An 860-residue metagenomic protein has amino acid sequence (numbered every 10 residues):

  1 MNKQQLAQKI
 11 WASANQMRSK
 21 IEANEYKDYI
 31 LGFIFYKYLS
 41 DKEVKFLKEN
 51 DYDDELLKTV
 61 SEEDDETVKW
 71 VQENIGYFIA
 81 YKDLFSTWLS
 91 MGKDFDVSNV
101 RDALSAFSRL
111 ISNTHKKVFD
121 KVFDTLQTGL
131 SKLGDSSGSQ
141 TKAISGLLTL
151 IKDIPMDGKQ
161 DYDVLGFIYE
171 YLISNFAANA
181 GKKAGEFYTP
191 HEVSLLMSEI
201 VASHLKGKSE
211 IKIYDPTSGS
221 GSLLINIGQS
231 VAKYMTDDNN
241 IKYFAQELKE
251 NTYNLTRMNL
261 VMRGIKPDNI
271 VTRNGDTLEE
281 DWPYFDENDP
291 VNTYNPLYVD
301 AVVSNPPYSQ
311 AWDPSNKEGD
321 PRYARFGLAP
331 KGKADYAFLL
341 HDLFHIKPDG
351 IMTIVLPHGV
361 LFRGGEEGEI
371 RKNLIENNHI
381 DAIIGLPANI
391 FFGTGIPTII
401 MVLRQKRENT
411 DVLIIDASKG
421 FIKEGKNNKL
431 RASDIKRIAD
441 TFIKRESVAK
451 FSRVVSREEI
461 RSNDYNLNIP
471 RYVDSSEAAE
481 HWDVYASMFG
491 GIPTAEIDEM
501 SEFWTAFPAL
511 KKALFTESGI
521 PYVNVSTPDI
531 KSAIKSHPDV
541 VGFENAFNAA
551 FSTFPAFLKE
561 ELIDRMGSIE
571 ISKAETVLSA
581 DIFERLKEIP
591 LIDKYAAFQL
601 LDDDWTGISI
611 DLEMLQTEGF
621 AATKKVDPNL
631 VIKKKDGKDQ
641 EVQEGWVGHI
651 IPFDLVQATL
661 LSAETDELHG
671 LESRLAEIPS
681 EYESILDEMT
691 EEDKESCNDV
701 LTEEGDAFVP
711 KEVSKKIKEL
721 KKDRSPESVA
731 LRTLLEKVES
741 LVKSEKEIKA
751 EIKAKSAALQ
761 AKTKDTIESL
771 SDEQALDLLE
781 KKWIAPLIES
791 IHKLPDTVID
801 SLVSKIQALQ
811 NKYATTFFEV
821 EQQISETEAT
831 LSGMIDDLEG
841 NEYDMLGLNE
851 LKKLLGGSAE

Functional and structural regions predicted by a protein language model:
M1-V201, V271-T277, G385-A388, V412 (+4 more regions): Non-catalytic, mostly N-terminal accessory regions of nucleic-acid modification and defense proteins
K9, Q16, E22-Y38, P330-L403 (+1 more regions): Conserved Class I SAM-dependent methyltransferase catalytic core
K183-S304, S309-D313, D320-F326, P330 (+4 more regions): Conserved S-adenosyl-L-methionine
A232, V261, I265, P307 (+13 more regions): Hydrophobic alpha-helix feature that most strongly marks membrane-spanning transmembrane helices and their immediate
L260, K317-D320, G368-R371, T398-I400 (+2 more regions): Short secondary-structure boundary/capping segments
Y298-V299, Y323, K333-D335, D349-I351 (+6 more regions): Active-site lining segments that contact anionic ligands and/or coordinate catalytic metals
I400-D440: Conserved P-loop NTPase
S433, R437-R445, A449, R453-V455: Eukaryote-biased recognition of long, low-complexity, charge-rich segments
